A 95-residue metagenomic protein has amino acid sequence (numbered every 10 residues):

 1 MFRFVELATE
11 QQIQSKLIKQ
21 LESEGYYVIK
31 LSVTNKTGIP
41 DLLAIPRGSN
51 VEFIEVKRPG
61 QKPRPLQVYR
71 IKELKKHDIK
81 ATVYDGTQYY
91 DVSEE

Functional and structural regions predicted by a protein language model:
M1-E95: Catalytic phosphate/metal-binding cores of nucleic-acid and nucleotide-processing enzymes, i.e., regions that mediate
